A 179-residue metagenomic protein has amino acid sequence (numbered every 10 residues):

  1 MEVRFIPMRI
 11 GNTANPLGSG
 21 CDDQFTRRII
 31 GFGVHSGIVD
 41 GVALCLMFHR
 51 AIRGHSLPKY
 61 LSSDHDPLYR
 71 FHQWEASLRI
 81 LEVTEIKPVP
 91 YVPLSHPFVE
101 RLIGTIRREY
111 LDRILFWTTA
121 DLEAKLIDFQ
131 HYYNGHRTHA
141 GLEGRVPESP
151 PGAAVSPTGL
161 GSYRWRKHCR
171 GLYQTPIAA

Functional and structural regions predicted by a protein language model:
M1-Y132: RNase H-like DDE/DDD metal-dependent nuclease/strand-transfer catalytic core used by mobile genetic elements
R79-I86, G104-A179: C-terminal domain-tail junction helix/linker
